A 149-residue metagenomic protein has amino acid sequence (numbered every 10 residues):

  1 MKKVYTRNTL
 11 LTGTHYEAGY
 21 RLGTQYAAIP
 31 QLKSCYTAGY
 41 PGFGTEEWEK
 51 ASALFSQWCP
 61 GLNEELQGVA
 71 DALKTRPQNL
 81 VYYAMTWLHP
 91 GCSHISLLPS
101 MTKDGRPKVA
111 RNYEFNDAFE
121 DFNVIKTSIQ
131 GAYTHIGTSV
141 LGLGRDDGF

Functional and structural regions predicted by a protein language model:
M1-F149: N-terminal mature-domain region immediately after signal-peptide cleavage in secreted/organellar precursors
